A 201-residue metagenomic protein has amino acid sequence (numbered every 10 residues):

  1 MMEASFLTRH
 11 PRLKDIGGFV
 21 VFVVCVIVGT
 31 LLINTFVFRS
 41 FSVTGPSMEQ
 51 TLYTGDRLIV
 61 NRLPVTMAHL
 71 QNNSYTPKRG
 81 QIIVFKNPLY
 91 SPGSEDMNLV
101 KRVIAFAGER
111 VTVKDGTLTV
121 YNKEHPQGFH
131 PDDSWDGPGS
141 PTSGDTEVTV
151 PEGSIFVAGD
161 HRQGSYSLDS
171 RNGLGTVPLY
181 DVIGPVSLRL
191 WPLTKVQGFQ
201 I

Functional and structural regions predicted by a protein language model:
M2-G17, F36-S42, Q50-I201: Soluble "head" domains of membrane/secretory-pathway proteins
G18-F36: Hydrophobic membrane-insertion alpha-helices, especially the h-region of bacterial N-terminal signal peptides
